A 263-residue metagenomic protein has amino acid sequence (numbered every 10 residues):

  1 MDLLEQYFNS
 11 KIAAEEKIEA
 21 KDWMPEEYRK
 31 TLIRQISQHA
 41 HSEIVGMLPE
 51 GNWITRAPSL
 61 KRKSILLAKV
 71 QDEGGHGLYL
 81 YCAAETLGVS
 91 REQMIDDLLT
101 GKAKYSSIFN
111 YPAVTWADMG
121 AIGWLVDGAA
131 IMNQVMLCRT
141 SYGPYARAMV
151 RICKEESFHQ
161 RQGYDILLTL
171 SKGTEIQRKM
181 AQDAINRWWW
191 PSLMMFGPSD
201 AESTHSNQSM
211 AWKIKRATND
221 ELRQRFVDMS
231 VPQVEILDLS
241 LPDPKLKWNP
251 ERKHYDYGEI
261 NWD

Functional and structural regions predicted by a protein language model:
M1-M24: Extreme N-terminal leader/anchor segments
M1-Y7, K69-D97, Y164-L168: Conserved alpha-helical segments that form or flank metal/cofactor-binding pockets of metalloenzymes
K17-S37, D97-G123, T140, G173-T174 (+1 more regions): Acidic/His metal-coordination segments adjacent to aromatic residues that form catalytic metal sites in metalloenzymes
D22-Y28, V45-A68, A130-Y145: Helix-loop segments that flank and shape redox-cofactor active sites
Y28-H39, A57-H76, M119, P144-E156: Alpha-helical scaffold segments that form or flank carboxylate-/histidine-based iron centers
L48, L78, C82-E85, V89 (+7 more regions): Charged/polar positions within long, soluble alpha-helices
V89-D165, D183-P191: Active-site-proximal alpha-helical scaffolds that flank and shape metal-associated catalytic sites
R178-D263: Extended, helix-rich structural scaffolds rather than catalytic motifs
